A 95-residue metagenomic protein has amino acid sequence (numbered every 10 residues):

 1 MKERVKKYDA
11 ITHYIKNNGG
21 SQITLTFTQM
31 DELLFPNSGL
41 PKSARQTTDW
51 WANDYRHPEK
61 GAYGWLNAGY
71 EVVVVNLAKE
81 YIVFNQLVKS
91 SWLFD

Functional and structural regions predicted by a protein language model:
M1-I23, N37-D95: Ser/Thr/Pro-rich, acidic low-complexity intrinsically disordered regulatory segments
